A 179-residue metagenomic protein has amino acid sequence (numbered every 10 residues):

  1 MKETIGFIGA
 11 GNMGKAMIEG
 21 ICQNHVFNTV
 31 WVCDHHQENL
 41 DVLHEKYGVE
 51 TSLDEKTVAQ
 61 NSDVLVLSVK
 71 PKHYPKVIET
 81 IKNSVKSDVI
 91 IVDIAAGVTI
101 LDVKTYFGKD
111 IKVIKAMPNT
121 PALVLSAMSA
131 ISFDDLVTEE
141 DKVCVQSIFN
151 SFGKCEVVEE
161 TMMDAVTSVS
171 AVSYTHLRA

Functional and structural regions predicted by a protein language model:
M1-K46, E50-T51, S126-A127: NAD(P)+-binding Rossmann beta1-loop-alpha1 motif at the extreme N-terminus of oxidoreductases
N12, E38-N39, K72-H73, V98 (+2 more regions): Short alpha-helical
A16, G20, N24, S84 (+2 more regions): Change "in soluble alpha/beta enzymes" to "in soluble alpha/beta proteins
Y47, E55-Q60, V64-L67, P71-I131: Rossmann-like NAD(P)(H) cofactor-binding subdomain of soluble oxidoreductases
D102-K112, M128-A165: Internal alpha-helical scaffold of NAD(P)-dependent oxidoreductase catalytic cores
D164-Y174: A short glycine-threonine-serine/GTX helix/turn-capping micro-motif
T175-A179: Conserved small/polar residues in nucleotide/adenosyl-binding loops
